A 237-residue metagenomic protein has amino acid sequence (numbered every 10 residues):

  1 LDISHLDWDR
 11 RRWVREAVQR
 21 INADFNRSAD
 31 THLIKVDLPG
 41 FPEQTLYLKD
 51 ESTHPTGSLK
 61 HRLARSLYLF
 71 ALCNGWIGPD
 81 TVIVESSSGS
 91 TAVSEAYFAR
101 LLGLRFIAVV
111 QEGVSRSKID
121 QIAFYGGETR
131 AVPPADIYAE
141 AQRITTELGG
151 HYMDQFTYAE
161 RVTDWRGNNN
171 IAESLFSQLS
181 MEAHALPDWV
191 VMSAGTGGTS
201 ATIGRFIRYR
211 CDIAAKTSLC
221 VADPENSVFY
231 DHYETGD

Functional and structural regions predicted by a protein language model:
L1-D237: PLP-dependent amino-acid enzyme catalytic core
